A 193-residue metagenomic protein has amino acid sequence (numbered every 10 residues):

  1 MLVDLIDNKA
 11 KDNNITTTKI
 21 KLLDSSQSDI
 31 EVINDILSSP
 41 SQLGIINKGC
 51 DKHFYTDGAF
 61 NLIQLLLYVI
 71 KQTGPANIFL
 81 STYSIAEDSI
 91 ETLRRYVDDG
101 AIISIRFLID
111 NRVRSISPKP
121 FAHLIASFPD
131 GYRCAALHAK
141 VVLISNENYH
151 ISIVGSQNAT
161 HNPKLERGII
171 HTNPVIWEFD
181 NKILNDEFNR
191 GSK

Functional and structural regions predicted by a protein language model:
M1-K193: PLD/PLD-like phosphodiesterase catalytic module centered on the HKD motif
